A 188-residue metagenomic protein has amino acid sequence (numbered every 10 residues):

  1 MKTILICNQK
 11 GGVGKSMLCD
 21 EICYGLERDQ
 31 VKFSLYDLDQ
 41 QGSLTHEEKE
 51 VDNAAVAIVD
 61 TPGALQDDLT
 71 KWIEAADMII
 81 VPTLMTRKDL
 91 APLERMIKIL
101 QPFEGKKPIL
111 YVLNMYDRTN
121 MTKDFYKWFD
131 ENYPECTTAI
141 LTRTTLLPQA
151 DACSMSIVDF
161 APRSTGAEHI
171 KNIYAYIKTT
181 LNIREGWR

Functional and structural regions predicted by a protein language model:
M1-V31: Walker A (P-loop) phosphate-binding motif
D29-L44: Short beta-strand-centered segment that lines the nucleotide-binding/catalytic pocket of NTP-utilizing
S34-L35, V81, L110-L113: Structural beta-sheet core signal
Y36-Q40, D52-W72: Switch II (G3) loop of P-loop NTPases
Q66-R87: Inter-motif core of Ras-like GTPase G domains
A91-M115: Conserved C-terminal guanine-recognition region of P-loop GTPase G domains, centered on the G4
D117, K127-V158: Beta-strand-loop-alpha "switch" segments that mediate conformational coupling across diverse proteins
P148-Y174: Inter-lobe coupling/hinge region of RecA-like P-loop helicase motors
